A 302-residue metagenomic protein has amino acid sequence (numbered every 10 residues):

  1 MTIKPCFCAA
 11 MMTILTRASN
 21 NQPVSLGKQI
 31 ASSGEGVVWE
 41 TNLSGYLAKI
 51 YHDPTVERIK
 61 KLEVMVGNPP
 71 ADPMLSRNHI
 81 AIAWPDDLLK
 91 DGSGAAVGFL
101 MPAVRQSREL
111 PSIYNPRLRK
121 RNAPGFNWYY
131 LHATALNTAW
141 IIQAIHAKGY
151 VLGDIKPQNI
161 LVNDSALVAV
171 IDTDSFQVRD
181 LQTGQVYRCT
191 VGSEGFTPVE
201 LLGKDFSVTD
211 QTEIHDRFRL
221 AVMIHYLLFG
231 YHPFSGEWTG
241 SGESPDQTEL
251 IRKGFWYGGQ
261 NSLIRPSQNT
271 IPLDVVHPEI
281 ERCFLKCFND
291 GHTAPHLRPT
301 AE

Functional and structural regions predicted by a protein language model:
M12-E57, H79-I80, D91: ATP-binding glycine-rich phosphate-binding loop
P54-N78: The N-lobe alphaC helix and its flanking beta3-alphaC-beta4 segment of protein kinase-like domains, centered on
I80-T134: Conserved structural core of kinase catalytic domains
I142, H146-S165: Catalytic-loop of the protein kinase fold
Q158-L201: Activation segment/activation loop of eukaryotic-type protein kinase catalytic domains
L201-I214: Conserved end of the kinase activation segment
E213-H215, I224-E281: Conserved C-lobe activation region of Hanks-type protein kinase-like domains
H296-E302: Conserved C-terminal segment of Hanks-type protein kinase catalytic domains
